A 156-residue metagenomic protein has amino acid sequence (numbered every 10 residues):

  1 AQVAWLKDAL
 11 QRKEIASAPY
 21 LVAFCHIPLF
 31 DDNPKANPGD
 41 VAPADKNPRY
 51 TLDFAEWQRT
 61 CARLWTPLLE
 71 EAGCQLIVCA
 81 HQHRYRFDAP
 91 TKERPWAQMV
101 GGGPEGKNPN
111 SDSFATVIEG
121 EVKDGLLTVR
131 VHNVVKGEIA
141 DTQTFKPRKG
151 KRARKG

Functional and structural regions predicted by a protein language model:
A1-W96, R152-R154: His/acidic metal-ligating clusters that form di-metal
Y85-K155: Binuclear metal-dependent phosphoesterase catalytic core
